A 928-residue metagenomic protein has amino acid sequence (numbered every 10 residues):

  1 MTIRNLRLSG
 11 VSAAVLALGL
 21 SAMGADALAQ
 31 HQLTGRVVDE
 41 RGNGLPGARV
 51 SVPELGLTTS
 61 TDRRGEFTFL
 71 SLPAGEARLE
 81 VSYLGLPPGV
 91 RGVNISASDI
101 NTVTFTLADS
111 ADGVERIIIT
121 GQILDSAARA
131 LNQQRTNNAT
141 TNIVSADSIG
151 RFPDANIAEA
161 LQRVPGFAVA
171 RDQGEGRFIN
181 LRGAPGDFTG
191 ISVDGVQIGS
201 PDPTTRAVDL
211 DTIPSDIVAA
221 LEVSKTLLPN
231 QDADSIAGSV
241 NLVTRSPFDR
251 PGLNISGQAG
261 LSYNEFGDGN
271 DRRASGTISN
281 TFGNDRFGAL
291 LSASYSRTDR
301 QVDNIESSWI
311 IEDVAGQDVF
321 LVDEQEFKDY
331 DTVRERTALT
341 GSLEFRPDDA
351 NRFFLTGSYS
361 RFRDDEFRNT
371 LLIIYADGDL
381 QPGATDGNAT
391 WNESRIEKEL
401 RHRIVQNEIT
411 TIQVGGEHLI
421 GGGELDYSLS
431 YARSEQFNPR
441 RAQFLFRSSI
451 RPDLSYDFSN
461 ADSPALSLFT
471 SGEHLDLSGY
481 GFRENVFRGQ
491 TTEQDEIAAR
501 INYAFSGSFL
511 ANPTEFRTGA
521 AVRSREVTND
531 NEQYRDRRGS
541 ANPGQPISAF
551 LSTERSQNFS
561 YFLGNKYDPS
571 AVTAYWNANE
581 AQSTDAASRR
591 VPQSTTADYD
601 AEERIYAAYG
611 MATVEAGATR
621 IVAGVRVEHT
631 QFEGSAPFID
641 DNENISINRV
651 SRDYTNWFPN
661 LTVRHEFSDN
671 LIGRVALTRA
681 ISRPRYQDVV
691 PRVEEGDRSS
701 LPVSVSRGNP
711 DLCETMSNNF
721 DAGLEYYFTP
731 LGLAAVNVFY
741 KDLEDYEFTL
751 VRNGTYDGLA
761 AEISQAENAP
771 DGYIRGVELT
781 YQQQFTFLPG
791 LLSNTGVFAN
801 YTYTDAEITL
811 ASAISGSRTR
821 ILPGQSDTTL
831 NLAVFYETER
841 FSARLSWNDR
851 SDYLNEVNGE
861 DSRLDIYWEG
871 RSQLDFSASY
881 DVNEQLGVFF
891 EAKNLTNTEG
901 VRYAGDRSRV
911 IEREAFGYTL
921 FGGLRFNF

Functional and structural regions predicted by a protein language model:
V38-N43, R49-P53, S82-L84, S96 (+2 more regions): Short, acidic, small-residue-rich periplasmic hinge/interaction motif at the N-terminus of Gram-negative outer-membrane
L55-E66: Short, acidic Ser/Thr/Gly-rich low-complexity loop/linker segments typical of extracellular and cell-surface proteins
L70, V196-K225, G276: Short acidic/polar hinge/loop motifs at secondary-structure boundaries that mediate gating or recognition
A158-Q197, K225: Extracytoplasmic beta-strand/coil segments of soluble accessory domains associated with Gram-negative outer-membrane
G267-Y375, E397, N407-V414, P659-T662: Transmembrane beta-barrel wall of Gram-negative outer-membrane proteins
W391-T411, Q593-Y606, R652, I681-A735 (+6 more regions): Outer-membrane beta-barrel signature, preferentially recognizing the C-terminal barrel domain of Gram-negative
F739-L743, E747, G754, L759-V857 (+1 more regions): Gram-negative outer-membrane beta-barrel transporters
D849-N858, S879-F928: C-terminal beta-signal and adjacent terminal beta-strands/loops of Gram-negative outer-membrane beta-barrel proteins
